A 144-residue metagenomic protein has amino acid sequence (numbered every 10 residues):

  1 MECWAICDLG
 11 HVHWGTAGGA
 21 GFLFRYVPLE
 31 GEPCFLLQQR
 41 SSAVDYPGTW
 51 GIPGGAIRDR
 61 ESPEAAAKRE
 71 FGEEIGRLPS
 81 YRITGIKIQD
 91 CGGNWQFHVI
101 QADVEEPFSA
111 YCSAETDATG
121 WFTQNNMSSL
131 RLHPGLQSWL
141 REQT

Functional and structural regions predicted by a protein language model:
M1-L29: Acidic, metal-coordinating catalytic segment for phosphate/diphosphate chemistry, firing primarily on the Nudix
V12-H13, P28, A43-D45, K87-V99: Acidic pyrophosphate-coordinating catalytic loop
F24-Y26, Q39, D103-V104, T123: Residue-level signal for short segments within beta-strands and strand-turn junctions of well-structured beta-sheet
G31, V44, S128: Flexible, glycine-rich phosphate/dinucleotide-binding loops and adjacent beta-alpha linkers at cofactor/substrate
C34-F35: Entry beta-strands of beta-propeller and related beta-repeat scaffolds
S41-A43, R69: Recognition helices and adjacent regulatory flanks at domain boundaries
P47-G55: Conserved acetyl-CoA binding element of GNAT-fold acetyltransferases
G55-Q143: Unchanged
